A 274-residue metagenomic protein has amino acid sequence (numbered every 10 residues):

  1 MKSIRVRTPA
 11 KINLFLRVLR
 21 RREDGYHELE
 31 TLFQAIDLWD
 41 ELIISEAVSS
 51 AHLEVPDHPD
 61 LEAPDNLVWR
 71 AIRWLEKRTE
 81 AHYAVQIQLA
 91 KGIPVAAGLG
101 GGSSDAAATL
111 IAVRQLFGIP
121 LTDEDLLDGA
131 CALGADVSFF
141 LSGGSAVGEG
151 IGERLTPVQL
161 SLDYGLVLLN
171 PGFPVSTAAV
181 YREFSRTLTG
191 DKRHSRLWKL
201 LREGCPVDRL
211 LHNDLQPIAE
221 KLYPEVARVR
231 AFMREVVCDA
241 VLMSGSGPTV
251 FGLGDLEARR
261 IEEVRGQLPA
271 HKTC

Functional and structural regions predicted by a protein language model:
M1-A97, Q115, I119-E124, N170-P171: ATP-binding N-lobe of GHMP and related small-molecule kinases
L14, L42-I44, V68, G102 (+5 more regions): Residue-level signal for inorganic ion chemistry
L16, D40-I44, D136-F140, A146-V147 (+1 more regions): Short beta-strand scaffold segments in enzyme catalytic cores
T31-F33, V137, E153-Q159: A generic local secondary-structure boundary/capping motif
F33-I36, A130, M233, R265-L268: Hydrophobic C-terminal alpha-helix "anchor/cap" residues
L53, S142-A240, D255-A258, R265-G266 (+1 more regions): Conserved, helical-rich catalytic subdomain that frames metal- and/or nucleotide-binding sites in enzyme alpha/beta
Q88-F117, A135, A240-F251: Glycine/serine-rich anion-binding loops at beta->alpha junctions that coordinate negatively charged ligand groups
A106, L110-V147: Contiguous, small/hydrophobic- and glycine-enriched helical/loop subdomains that border and often "cap" functional
